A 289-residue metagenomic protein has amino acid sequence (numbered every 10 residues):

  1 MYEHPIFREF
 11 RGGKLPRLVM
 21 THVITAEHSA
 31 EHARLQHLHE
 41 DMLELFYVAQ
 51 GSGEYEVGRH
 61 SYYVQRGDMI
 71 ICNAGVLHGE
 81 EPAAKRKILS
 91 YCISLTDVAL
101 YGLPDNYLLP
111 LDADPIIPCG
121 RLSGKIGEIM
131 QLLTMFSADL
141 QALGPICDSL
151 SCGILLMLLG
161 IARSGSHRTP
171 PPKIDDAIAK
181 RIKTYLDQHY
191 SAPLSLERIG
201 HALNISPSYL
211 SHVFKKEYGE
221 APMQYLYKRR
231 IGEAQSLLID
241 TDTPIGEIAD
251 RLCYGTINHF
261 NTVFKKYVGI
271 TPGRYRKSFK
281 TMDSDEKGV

Functional and structural regions predicted by a protein language model:
M1-Q65, M69, V76, A84 (+3 more regions): Generic protein-terminus/edge-of-domain signal
G51, K125-D139, R181-H189, E233 (+1 more regions): Solvent-exposed, amphipathic alpha-helical segments
G67, Y209-F214, H259-F260, F264: Short hydrophobic/aromatic patch on the recognition helix
G75-A99: Ligand-binding loop in jelly-roll beta-barrel domains
D105-Q131: Aromatic/histidine-rich interaction motifs
A113-S123, A138-Q188, A192, L196-L203 (+1 more regions): Short, Lys/Arg-enriched, Trp-marked, Pro/Gly-tolerant hinge/linker segments that flank
T184, Q188, P193, E197 (+2 more regions): Terminal helix-turn-helix DNA-binding modules in bacterial transcription factors
A202, R251-L252, Y267: Residues within the alpha-helical elements of helix-turn-helix
